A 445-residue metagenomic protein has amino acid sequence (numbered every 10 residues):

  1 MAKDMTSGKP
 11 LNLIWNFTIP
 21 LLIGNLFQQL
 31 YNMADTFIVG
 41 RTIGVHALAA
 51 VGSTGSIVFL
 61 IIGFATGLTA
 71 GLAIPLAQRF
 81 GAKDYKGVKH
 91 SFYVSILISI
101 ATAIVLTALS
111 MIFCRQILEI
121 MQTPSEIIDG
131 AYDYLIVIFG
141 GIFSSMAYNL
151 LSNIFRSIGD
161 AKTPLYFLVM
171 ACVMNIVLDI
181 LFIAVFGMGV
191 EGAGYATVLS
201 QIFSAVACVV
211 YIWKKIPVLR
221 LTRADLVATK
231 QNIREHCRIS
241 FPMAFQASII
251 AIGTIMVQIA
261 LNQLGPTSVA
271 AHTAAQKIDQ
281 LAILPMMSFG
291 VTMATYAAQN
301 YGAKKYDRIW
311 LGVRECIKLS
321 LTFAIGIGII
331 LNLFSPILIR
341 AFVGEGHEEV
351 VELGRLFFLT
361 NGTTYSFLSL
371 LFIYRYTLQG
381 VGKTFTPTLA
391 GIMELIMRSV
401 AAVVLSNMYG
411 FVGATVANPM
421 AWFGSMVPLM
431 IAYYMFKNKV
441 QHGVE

Functional and structural regions predicted by a protein language model:
M1-T18, L76-G141, V185-F241, A297-T364 (+1 more regions): Short alpha-helical transmembrane segments in multi-pass integral membrane proteins
S7, L11-L30, A34, I57-F64 (+7 more regions): Residue-level signal for short hydrophobic patches within transmembrane helices of multi-pass membrane transporters
N16-D35, V137, Y148, A171 (+4 more regions): Transmembrane helical elements of multi-pass membrane transporters/channels
L26, L30-L48, L118-S125, L181-M188 (+6 more regions): Helix-terminus/linker motif at the lipid-water interface of multi-pass membrane proteins
F27, Y31, I61, A65 (+14 more regions): Residue-level hotspots within pore-lining transmembrane alpha-helices of multi-pass secondary transporters
L48-A108, S145-P164, H272-S335, L368-A390: Small-residue-rich hydrophobic transmembrane alpha-helices
L60-G63, N175-D179, A205-V209, L281-L284 (+3 more regions): Hydrophobic transmembrane alpha-helices of multi-pass small-molecule transporters
T69, V137-R156, P164-C172, A193-C208 (+4 more regions): Short runs within selected transmembrane alpha-helices of multi-pass transporters and secretion channels
